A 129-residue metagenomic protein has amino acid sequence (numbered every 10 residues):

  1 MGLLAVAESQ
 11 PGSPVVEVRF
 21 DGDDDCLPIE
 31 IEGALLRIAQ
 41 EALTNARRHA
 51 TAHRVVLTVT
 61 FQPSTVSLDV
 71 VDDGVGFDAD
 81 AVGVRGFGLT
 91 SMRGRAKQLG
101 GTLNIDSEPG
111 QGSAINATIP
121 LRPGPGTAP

Functional and structural regions predicted by a protein language model:
M1-P129: Coiled-coil dimerization/phosphotransfer module
